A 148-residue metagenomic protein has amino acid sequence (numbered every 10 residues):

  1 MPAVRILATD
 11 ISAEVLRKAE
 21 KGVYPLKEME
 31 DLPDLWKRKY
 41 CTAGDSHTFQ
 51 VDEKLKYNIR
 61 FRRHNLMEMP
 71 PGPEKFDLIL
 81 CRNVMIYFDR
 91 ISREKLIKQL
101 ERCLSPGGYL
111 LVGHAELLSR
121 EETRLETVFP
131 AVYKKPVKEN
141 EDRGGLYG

Functional and structural regions predicted by a protein language model:
P2-L80, V84-F88, S92, L117-S119: Extended basic-aromatic, gly/pro-enriched interface segments that bind polyanionic ligands
P2-V4, G108, T123: A structural micro-motif
Y24-P25, L96-K98, V128-F129: Glycine-rich, phosphate-binding/catalytic loops in enzymes
Q50-Y57, G108, T127-V132: A general structural signal for short secondary-structure boundary/capping elements
L78, S119-G148: Core SAM-dependent methyltransferase catalytic element
E94-P106: A short glycine-rich, Lys/Arg-flanked "PGG" loop and its adjoining helix->strand segment in the class I
P106-H114: Conserved beta-strand signature within the Rossmann-like core of class I S-adenosyl-L-methionine
